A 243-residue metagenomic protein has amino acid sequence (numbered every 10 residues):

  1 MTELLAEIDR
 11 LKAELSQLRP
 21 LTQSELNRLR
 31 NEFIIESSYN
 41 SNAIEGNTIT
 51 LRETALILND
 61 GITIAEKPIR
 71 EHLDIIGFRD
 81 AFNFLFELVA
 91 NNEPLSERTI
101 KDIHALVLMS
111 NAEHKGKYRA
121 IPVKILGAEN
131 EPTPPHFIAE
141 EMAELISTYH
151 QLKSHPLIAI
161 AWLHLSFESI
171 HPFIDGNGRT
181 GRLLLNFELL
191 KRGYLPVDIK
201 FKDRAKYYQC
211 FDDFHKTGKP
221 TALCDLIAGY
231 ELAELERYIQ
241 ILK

Functional and structural regions predicted by a protein language model:
M1-K243: FIC/Doc superfamily catalytic core
